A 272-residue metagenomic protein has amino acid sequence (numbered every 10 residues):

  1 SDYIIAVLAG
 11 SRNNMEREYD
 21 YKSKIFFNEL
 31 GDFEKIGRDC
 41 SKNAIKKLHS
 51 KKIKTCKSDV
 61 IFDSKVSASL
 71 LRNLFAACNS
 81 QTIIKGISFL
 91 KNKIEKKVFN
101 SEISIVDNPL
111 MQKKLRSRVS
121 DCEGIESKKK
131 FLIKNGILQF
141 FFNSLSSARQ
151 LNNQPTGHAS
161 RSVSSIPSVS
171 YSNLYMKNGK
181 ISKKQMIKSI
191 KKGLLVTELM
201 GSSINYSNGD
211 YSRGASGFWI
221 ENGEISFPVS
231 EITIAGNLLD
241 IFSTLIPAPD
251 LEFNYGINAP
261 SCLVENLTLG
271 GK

Functional and structural regions predicted by a protein language model:
S1-K272: N-terminal small-residue-enriched
